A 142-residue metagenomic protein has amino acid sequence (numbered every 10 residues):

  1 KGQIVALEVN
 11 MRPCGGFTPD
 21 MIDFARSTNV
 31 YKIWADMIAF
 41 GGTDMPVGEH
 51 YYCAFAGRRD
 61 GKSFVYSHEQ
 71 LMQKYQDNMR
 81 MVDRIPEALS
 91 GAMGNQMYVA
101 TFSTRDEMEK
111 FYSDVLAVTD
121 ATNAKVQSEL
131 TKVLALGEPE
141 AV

Functional and structural regions predicted by a protein language model:
K1-G16, G57-R58, F64-V65: Conserved metal-phosphate-binding beta-hairpin within the catalytic cores of diverse ATP-dependent phosphoryl-transfer
A6, C14, T18, V82 (+1 more regions): Generic preference for well-ordered secondary structure
A6, T28-A35: A general structural signal for well-ordered alpha-helical packing
N10-R26, I85: Glycine-rich phosphate/pyrophosphate-binding beta-alpha loops
A25-V30, S67: Secondary-structure junction/capping motif
I33-V142: Peripheral (often C-terminal) accessory segments that flank ATP-dependent C-N-forming ligase machineries
